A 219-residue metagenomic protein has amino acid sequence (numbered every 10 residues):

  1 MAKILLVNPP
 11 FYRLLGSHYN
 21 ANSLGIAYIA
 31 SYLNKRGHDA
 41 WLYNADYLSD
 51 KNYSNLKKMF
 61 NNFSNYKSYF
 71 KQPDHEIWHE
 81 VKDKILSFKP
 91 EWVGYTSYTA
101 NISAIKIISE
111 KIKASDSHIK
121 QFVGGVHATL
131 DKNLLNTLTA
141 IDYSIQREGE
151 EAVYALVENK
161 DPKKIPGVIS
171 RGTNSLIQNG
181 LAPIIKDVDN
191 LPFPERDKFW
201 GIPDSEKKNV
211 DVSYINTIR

Functional and structural regions predicted by a protein language model:
M1-I4, D39, D211-Y214: Residues that mark the start of a beta-strand
A2-S17, W92: Nucleotide-activated donor-dependent transferases that construct or modify glycoconjugates
Y12-L24, S97-I102: A short, glycine/small-residue-rich beta-strand->loop->alpha-helix junction that serves as a flexible
A21-N34: Short catalytic helix/loop segments, enriched in acidic residues and glycine and frequently bearing histidine
Y32-L33, W41-S49, F70-D187: Glycine-rich beta-alpha loop elements in corrinoid/cobalamin-binding modules across cobalamin-dependent enzymes
S49-H75: Charged, often glycine-rich, active-site loop that binds/positions anionic groups
D189, F193-R219: Radical SAM [4Fe-4S] cluster-binding motif and immediate context
